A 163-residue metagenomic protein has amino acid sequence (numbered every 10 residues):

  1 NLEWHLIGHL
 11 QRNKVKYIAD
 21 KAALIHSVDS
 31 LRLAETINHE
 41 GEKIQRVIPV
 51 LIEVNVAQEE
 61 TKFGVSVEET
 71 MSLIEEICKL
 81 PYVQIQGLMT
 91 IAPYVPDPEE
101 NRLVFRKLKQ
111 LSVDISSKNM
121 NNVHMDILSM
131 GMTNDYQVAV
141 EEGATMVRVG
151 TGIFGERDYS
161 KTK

Functional and structural regions predicted by a protein language model:
N1-N134, V140-E142, F154: Conserved alpha/beta-domain cores
V140-K163: C-terminal helical cap(s) of enzyme catalytic domains, especially alpha/beta-barrels
